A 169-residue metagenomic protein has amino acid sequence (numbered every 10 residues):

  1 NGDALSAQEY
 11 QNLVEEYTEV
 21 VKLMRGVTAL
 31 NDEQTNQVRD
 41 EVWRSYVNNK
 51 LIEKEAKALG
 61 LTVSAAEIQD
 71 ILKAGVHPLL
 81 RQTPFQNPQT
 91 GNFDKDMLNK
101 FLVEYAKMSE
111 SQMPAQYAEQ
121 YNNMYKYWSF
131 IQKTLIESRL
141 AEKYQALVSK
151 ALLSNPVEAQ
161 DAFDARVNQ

Functional and structural regions predicted by a protein language model:
N1-V157: N-terminal targeting/tethering segments
S138, N168-Q169: Residues at beta-strand starts and edge strands
L153-N168: A structural signal for beta-strand and strand-to-loop patches characteristic of beta-rich domains
